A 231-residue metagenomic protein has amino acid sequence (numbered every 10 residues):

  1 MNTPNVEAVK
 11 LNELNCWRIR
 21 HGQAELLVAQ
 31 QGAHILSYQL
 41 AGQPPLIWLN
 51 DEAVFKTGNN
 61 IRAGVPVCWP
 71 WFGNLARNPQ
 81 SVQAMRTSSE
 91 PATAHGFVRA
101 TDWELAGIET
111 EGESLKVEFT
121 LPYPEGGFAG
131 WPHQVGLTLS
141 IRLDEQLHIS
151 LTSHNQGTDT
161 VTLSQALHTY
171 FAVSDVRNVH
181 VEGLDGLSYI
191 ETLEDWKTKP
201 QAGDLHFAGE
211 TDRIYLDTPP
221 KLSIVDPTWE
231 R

Functional and structural regions predicted by a protein language model:
M1-V65, P220-K221, D226-R231: Beta-strand-rich N-terminal accessory domains
T3-P4, L11, T87-L143: Extended, loop-rich substrate-binding clefts of extracytoplasmic carbohydrate-active enzymes
V28, L151-G157: Asparagine-centered strand-capping/turn motif at beta-strand->loop junctions
S37-Q39, D159-Q165: Short, hydrophobic/aromatic beta-strand segments
N59-G96, E182-K197, T211, P219-L222: Beta-strand/loop-rich accessory regions of lumenal/periplasmic or secreted enzymes, predominantly carbohydrate-active
P124, Q156-T158, S174: Short coil/turn motifs at secondary-structure junctions
T160-T162, Y170-R231: Active-site/ligand-binding surface loops and adjacent short beta/alpha elements that line catalytic pockets across
